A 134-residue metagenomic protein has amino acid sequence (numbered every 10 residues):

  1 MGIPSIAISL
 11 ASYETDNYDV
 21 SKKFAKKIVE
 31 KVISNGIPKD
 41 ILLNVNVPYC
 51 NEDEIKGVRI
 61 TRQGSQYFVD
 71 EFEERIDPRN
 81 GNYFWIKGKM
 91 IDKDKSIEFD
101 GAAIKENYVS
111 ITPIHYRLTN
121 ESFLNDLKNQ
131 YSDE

Functional and structural regions predicted by a protein language model:
M1-L10: Internal, conserved structured core segments that host functional sites
I3, G36-I37: Residue-level recognition of short, well-ordered coil/turn positions that link secondary-structure elements
S5, L42-L43: Hydrophobic/aromatic residues located in beta-strands of well-ordered beta-sheets within soluble catalytic
A11-D19: Flexible, glycine/proline-enriched loop segments at strand-loop-helix junctions that form or flank small-ligand binding
Y18-S21, I37: Bulky hydrophobic/aromatic packing residues
S21-I28: Glycine- and Gly-Pro-enriched alpha-helical subdomains that act as flexible, kink-prone "lid/hinge" or packing modules
V29-G36: Short, hydrophobic alpha-helical segments
P38, L42, P48-E134: C-terminal accessory domains and tails appended to enzymatic cores
